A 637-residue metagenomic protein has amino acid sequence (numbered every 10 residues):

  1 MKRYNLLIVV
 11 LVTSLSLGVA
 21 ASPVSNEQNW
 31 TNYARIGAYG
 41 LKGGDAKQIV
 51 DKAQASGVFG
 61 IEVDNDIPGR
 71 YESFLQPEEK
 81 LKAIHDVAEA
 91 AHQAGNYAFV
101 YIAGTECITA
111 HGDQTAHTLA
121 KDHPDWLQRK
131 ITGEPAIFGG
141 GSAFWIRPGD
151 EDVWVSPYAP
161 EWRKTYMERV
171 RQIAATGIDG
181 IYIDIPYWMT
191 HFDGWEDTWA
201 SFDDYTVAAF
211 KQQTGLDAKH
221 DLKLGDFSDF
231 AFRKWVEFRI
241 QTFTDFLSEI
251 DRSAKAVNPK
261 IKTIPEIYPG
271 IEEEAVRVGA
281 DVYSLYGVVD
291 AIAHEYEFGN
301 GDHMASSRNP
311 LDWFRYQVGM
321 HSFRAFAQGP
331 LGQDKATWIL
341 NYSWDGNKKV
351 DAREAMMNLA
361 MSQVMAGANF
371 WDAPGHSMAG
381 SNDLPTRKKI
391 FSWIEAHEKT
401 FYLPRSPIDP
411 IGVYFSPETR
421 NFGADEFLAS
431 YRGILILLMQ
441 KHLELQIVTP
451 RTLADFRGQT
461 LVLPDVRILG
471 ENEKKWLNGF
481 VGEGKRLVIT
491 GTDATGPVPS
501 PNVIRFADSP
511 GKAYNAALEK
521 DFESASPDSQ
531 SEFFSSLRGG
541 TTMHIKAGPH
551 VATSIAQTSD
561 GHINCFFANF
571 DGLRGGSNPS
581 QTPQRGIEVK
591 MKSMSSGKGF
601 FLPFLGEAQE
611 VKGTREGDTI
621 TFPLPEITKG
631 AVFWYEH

Functional and structural regions predicted by a protein language model:
M1-L7: Bacterial N-terminal signal peptides that target proteins for export
I8-G18: Bacterial N-terminal signal peptides
P23-G44, P410-E418: An acidic-aromatic substrate-binding cleft motif
A38-A55, P160-I173, E274-S284, A352-A360: Short, acidic/polar
G44-G69, A175-G180, A291-I292, L359-F370 (+1 more regions): Catalytic domains of carbohydrate-active enzymes, especially glycoside hydrolases
A55-T176, W188-H191: Acidic/aromatic-lined carbohydrate-recognition and catalytic surfaces of CAZymes acting on diverse glycans
T132-Q317, S322: Polysaccharide-binding and catalytic clefts of secreted carbohydrate-active enzymes
R233, T244-P269, Y286-H637: Carbohydrate-binding surfaces of carbohydrate-active enzymes
